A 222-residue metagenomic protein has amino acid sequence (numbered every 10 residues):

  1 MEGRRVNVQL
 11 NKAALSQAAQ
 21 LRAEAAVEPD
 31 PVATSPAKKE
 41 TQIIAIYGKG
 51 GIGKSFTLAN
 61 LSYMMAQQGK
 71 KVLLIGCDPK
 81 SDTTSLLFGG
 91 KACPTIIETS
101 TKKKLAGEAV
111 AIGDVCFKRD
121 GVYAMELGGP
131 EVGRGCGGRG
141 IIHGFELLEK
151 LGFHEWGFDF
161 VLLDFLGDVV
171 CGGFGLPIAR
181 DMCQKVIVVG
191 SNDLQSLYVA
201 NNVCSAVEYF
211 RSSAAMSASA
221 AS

Functional and structural regions predicted by a protein language model:
M1-I52, F56-L73, A106-V110: Extreme N-terminal, non-catalytic leader segments that precede Walker-type/kinase nucleotide-binding cores
A33, A111-D114, F174-P177: Short beta-strand/turn micro-motifs at beta-sheet edges
E40-I44, Q67-K71, C77-F165, V169-V170 (+1 more regions): Nucleotide-state-sensitive switch-loop elements of NTP-binding domains
G53, V132, Q195: Glycine-/small-residue-rich active-site loops that bind phosphorylated ligands and cofactors
G53-F56, R139, Y198: Conserved active-site and cofactor/substrate-binding residues in soluble primary-metabolism enzymes
T57, T84-L87, F174-G175, A200: Short acidic, glycine/serine/threonine-rich loops at helix termini
A59-S62, I142-F145, E149, N201-C204: Predominant activation on well-ordered alpha-helical scaffold segments within soluble catalytic domains
Q67, K150-F160, F165-S222: Conserved catalytic-core segment of NTP-binding enzymes
